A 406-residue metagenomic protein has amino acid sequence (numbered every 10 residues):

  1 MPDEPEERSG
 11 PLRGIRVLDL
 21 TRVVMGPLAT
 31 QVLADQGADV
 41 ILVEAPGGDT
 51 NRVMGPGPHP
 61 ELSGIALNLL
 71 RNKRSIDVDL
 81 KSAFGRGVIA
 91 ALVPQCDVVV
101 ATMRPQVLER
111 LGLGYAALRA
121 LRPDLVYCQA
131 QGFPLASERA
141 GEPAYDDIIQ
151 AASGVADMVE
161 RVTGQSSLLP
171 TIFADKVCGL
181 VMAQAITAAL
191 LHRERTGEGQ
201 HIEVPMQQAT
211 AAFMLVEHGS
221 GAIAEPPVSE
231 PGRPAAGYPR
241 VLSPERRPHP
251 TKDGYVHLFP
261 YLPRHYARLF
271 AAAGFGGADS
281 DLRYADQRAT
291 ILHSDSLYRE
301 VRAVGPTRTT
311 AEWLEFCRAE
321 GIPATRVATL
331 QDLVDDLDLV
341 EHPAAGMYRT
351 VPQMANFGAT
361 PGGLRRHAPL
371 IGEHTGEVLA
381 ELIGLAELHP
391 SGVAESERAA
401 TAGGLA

Functional and structural regions predicted by a protein language model:
M1-E198, G232, E300, P369-L370 (+1 more regions): N-terminal helix-loop segment corresponding to the beta1-alpha1 unit of nucleotide/adenylate-binding folds
P2, E6-R8, V53-L67, A236 (+2 more regions): Active-site-adjacent capping/gating segments
V40, R318-D332, L385-H389: Short, well-structured beta-strand/strand-turn elements
G47, G132-P134, M206-F213, D253-Y255 (+2 more regions): Glycine-rich beta-alpha junction loops
Q165-A174, P250-D253, T360-G363: Flexible glycine/proline-enriched surface loops and loop-helix/loop-strand junctions
G179-G199, V216-P226, A271-A278: Oxidoreductase and adenylate-handling cofactor-binding alpha/beta cores
G199-Q207, L282: Beta-strand segments within the central parallel beta-sheet cores of soluble alpha/beta enzyme folds
S229-P231, A235-E320, A324, T401-A402: Aromatic-enriched alpha-helical interface/lid elements that frame and gate functional surfaces
